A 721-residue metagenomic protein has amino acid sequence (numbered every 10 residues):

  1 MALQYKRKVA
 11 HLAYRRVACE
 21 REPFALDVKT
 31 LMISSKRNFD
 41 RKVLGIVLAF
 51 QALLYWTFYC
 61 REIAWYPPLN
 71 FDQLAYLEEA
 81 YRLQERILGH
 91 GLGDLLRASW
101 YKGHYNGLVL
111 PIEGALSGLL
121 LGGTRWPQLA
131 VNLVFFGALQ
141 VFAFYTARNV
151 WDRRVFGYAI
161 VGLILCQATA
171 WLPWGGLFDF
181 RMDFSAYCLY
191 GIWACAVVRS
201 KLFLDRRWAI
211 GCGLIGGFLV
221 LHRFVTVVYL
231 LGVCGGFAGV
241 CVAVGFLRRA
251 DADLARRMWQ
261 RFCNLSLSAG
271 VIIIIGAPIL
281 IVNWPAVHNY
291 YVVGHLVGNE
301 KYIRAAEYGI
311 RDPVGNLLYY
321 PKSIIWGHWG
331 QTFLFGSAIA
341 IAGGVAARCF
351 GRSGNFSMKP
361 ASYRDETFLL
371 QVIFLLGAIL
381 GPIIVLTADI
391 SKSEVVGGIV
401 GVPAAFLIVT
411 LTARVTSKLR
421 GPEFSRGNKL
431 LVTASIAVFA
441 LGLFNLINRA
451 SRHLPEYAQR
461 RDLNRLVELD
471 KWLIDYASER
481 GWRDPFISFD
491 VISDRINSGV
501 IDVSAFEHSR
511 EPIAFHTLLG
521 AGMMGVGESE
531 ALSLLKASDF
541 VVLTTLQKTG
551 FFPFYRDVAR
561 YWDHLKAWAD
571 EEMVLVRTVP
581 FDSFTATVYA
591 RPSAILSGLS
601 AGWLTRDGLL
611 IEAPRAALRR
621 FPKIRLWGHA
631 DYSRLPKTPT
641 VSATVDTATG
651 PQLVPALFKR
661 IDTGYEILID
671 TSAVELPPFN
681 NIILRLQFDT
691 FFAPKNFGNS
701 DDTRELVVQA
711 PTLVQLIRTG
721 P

Functional and structural regions predicted by a protein language model:
E62-L74, I87-P111, W126, I303-R311 (+1 more regions): Membrane-proximal lumenal/periplasmic loop motifs of glycosylation machinery
A75-Q84, L92-G93, R97-G123, A130-L133 (+5 more regions): Short hydrophobic/aromatic helix or loop-helix immediately within or flanking a transmembrane segment in polytopic
Y76, F218, L230-A250, A255-G351 (+2 more regions): Transmembrane-lumen/periplasm boundary regions of multi-pass, lipid-linked membrane glycan transferases
P111, T124-L129, F136-Q140, V161-A186 (+3 more regions): Aromatic- and kink-enriched transmembrane "portal" helix at the membrane-lumen/periplasm boundary that abuts
L116, W126-R153, L189-A196, I341-F350: Transmembrane-helix motifs of polytopic, lipid-linked glycan transferases
D183-L189, H222, V228, Q331-A338 (+3 more regions): Hydrophobic/aromatic-rich transmembrane helices and adjacent perimembrane loops
L214, G235, A269-I273, A361 (+2 more regions): Signature aromatic-anchored transmembrane alpha helix within multi-pass, membrane-resident enzymes that catalyze glycan
L431-R495: Membrane-embedded, lumen/periplasm-facing catalytic core of multi-pass transferases that use lipid-linked donors
